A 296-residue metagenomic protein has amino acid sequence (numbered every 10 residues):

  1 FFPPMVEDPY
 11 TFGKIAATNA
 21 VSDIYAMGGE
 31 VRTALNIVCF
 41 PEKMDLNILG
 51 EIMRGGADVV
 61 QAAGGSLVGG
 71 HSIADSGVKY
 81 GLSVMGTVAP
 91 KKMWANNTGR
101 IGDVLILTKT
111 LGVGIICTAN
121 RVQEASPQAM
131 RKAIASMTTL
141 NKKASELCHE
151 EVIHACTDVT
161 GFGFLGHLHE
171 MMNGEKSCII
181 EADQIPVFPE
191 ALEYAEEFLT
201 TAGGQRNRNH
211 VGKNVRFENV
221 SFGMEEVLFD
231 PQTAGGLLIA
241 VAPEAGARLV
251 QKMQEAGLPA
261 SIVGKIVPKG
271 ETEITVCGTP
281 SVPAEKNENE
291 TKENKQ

Functional and structural regions predicted by a protein language model:
F1-R131: Glycine-rich phosphate/pyrophosphate-binding loop regions near the starts of catalytic domains
Y10, Q128-S136, H154-A155, M224-V227: Short pre-catalytic strand/loop immediately N-terminal to key active-site residues, enriched for Gly-Thr
G13-A17, L140, T160-F164: Catalytic-loop motifs flanking and including active-site residues across diverse enzymes
A17-T18, M53, T138-K142, F222: Short, well-ordered alpha-helical scaffold segments within catalytic/effector domains
N19, N36, N141, N207-N209: Asparagine-centered polar/low-complexity signal
E42-S66, A74-V78, E150, C156-Q296: Glycine-/charge-enriched secondary-structure boundary and capping motifs
R100, L140-I153, F222: Short, hydrophobic/aliphatic alpha-helical segments
